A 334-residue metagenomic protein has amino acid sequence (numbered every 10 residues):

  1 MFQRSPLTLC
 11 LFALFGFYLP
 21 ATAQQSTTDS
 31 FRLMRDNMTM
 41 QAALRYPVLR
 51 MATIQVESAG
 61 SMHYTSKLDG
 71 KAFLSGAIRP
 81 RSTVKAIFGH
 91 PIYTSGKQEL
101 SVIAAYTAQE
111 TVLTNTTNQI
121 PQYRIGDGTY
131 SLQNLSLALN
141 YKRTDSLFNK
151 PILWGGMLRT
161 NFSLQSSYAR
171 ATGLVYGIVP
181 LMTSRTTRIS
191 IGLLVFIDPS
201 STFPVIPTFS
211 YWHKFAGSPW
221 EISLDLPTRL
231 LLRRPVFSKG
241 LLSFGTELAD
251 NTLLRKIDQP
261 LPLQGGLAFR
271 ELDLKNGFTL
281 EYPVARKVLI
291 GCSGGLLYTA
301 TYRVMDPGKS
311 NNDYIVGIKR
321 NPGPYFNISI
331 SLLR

Functional and structural regions predicted by a protein language model:
M1-F31, L333-R334: Bacterial Sec-dependent N-terminal signal peptides
S26-M182, G192, F269: Transmembrane beta-barrel domains of bacterial outer-membrane proteins
Y46, H90-G96, R143-F148, L181-R185 (+4 more regions): Outer-membrane beta-barrel strand-turn architecture
V56-M62, A104-V112, R143-D145, L158-L164 (+6 more regions): Transmembrane beta-strands of outer-membrane beta-barrel pores
K85-G89, A138-K142, I178, S210-W212 (+3 more regions): Outer-membrane beta-barrel architecture
S95-L100, S146-L153, T186-I191, S218-I222 (+3 more regions): Repeated loop/turn-to-beta-strand initiation elements of outer-membrane beta-barrel proteins
T208-W212, L280-P283, K319-R334: Outer-membrane beta-barrel "beta-signal"
P219-E221, L231, S238-D313, P324-S329: Outer membrane beta-barrel transmembrane domains
